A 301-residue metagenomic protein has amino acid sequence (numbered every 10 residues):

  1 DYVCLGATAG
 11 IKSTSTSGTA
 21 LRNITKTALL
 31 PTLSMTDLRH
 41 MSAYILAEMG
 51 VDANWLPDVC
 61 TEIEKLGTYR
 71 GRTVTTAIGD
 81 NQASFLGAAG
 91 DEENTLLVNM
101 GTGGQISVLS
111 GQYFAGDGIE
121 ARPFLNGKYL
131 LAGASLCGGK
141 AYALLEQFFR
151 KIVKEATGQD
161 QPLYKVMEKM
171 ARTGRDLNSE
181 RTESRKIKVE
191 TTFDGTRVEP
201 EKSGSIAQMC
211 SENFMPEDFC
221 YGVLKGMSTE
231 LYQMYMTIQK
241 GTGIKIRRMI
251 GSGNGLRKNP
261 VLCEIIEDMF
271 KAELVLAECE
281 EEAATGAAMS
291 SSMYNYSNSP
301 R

Functional and structural regions predicted by a protein language model:
D1-N81, C220: Gly/Ser/Thr-rich active-site cleft segment
L5, A83-G87, G104-V108: Short beta-strand scaffold segments in enzyme catalytic cores
A9-G10, A43-M49, A53-L56, L109-V198 (+1 more regions): A short helix-loop
S15-I24, D58-I63, T73-Q82, L97-T102 (+3 more regions): Active-site nucleophile and cofactor-binding loops and adjacent substrate-binding regions of central metabolic enzymes
Y44-I45, W55-E62, L97-M100, T157-P162 (+4 more regions): Beta-strand segments within the central parallel beta-sheet cores of soluble alpha/beta enzyme folds
D80-G87, A134-E146, Y221, K225 (+4 more regions): Glycine-rich phosphate-binding/hydrolytic loop that grips phosphoryl groups
A88, N94-T95: Acidic catalytic cores of enzymes that act on phosphate-bearing nucleotides/polynucleotides
E180-E278: Activation-segment/catalytic-loop signature of the eukaryotic protein kinase fold
